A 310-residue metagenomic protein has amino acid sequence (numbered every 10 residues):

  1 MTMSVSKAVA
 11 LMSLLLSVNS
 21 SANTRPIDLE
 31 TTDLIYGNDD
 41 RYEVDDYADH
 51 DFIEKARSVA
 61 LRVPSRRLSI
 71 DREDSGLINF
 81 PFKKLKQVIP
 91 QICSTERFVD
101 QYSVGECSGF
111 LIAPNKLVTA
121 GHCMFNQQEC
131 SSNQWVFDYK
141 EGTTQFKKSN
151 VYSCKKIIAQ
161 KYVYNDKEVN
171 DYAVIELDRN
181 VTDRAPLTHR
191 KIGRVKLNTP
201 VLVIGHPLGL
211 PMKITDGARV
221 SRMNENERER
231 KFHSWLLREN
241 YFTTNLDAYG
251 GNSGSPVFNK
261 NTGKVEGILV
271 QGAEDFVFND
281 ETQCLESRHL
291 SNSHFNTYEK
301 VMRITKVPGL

Functional and structural regions predicted by a protein language model:
M1-V9: Bacterial N-terminal signal peptides that target proteins for export
A10-S17: Bacterial N-terminal signal peptides
V18-A22: Sec/Tat signal peptide C-region and signal peptidase I cleavage site
P26-D46, I53-F98, Y102-V104, L111-P114 (+3 more regions): Serine endopeptidase catalytic core focused on the charge-relay Asp
F110-L111, D247-V270: Catalytic nucleophile loop of clan PA
A120-F125, G205-L208, G250, G267-D275: Short beta->alpha transition motifs characteristic of CBS
S149-S153, T182, L208, V270-L310: C-terminal cap/linker of serine protease catalytic domains
